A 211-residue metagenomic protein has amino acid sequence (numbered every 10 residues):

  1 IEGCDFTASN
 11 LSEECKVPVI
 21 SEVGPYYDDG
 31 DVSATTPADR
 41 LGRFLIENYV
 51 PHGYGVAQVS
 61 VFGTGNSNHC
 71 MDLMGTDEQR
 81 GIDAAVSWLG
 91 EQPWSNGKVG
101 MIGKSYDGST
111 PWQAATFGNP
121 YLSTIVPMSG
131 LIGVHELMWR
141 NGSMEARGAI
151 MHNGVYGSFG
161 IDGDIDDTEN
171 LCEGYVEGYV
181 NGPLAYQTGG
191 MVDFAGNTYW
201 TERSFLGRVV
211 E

Functional and structural regions predicted by a protein language model:
I1-G3: Mature N-terminal segment immediately following signal peptide/propeptide cleavage in secreted/periplasmic
F6-G90: Cap/lid segment of the alpha/beta-hydrolase catalytic domain
K16, G53, W94-S95, G118-Y121: Short loop/turn motifs at secondary-structure junctions
Y27, G63, Y106, I132-G133: Residue-level marker for beta-strand->alpha-helix junctions and adjacent short loops that shape enzyme
D29, D39-R43, P51, Q113-V210: Accessory cap/linker subdomain of secreted extracellular hydrolases
P93-S105: Alpha/beta-hydrolase fold nucleophile elbow
G103-Q113: Glycine-rich nucleophile elbow surrounding the catalytic serine of serine-hydrolase chemistry
